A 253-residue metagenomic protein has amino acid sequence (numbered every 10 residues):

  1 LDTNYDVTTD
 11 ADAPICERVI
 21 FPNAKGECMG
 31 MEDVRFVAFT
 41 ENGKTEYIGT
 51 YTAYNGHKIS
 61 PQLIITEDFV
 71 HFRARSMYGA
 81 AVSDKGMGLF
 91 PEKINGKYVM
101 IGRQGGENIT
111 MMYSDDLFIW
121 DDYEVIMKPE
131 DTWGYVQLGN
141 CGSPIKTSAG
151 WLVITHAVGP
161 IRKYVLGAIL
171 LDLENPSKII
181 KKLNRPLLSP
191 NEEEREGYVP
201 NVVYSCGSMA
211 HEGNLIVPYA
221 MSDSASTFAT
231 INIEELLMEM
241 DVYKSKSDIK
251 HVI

Functional and structural regions predicted by a protein language model:
L1-M29, V37-G88, E92-V136, K146-Y198 (+1 more regions): Beta-rich carbohydrate-recognition and catalytic domains
D33-R35, C141, G197-G207: Signature of short aromatic-glycine-proline-rich micro-motifs recurring in repeat-based ectodomains
G139-C141, S148-G150, K163-V165, V203-S205 (+1 more regions): Active-site lining segments that contact anionic ligands and/or coordinate catalytic metals
P200, C206-H211, I216-S224: Beta-strand-rich recognition/accessory modules
